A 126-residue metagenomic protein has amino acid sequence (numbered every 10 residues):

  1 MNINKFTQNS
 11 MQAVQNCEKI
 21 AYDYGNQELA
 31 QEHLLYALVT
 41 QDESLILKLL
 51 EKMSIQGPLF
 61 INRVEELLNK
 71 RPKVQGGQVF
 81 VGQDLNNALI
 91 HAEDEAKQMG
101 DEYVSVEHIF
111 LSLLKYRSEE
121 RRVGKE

Functional and structural regions predicted by a protein language model:
M1-R122: Histone-fold recognition with a strong bias for associated Lys/Arg-rich disordered tails
G124-E126: Short "domain-exit" segments at the C-terminal end of structured domains
